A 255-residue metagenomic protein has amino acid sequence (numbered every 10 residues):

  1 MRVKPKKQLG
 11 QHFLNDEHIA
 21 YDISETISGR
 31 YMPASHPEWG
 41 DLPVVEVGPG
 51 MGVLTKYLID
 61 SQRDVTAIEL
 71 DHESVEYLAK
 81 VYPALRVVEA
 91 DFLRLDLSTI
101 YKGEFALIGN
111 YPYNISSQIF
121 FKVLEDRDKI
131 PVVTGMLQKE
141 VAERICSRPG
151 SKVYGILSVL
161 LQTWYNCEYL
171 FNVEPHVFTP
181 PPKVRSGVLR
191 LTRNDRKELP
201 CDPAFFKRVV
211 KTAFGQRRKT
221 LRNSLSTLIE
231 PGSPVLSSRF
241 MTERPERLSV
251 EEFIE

Functional and structural regions predicted by a protein language model:
M1-T212: Catalytic cores of RNA-modifying enzymes
R2, G29, P37-P43, V53 (+1 more regions): Peripheral terminal appendages
V177, G187-R193, E198-G232, F240-E251: An accessory alpha-helical subdomain
